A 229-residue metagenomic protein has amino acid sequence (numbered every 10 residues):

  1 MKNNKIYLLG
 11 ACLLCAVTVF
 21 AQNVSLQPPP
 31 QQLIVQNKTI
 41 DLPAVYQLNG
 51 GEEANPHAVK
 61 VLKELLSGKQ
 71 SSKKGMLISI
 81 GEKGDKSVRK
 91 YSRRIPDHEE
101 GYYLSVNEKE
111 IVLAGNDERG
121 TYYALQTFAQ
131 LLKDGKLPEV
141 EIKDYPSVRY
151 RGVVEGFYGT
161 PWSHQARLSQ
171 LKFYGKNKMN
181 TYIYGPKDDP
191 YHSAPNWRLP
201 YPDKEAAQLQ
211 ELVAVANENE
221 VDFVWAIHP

Functional and structural regions predicted by a protein language model:
M1-L8: Bacterial N-terminal signal peptides that target proteins for export
G10-L14, A21-R119, T127-D144: Acidic, contiguous N-terminal accessory segments
F20-A21, Y174: An exposure/low-complexity boundary signal
I95-P229: Feature activates predominantly on carbohydrate-active enzymes
